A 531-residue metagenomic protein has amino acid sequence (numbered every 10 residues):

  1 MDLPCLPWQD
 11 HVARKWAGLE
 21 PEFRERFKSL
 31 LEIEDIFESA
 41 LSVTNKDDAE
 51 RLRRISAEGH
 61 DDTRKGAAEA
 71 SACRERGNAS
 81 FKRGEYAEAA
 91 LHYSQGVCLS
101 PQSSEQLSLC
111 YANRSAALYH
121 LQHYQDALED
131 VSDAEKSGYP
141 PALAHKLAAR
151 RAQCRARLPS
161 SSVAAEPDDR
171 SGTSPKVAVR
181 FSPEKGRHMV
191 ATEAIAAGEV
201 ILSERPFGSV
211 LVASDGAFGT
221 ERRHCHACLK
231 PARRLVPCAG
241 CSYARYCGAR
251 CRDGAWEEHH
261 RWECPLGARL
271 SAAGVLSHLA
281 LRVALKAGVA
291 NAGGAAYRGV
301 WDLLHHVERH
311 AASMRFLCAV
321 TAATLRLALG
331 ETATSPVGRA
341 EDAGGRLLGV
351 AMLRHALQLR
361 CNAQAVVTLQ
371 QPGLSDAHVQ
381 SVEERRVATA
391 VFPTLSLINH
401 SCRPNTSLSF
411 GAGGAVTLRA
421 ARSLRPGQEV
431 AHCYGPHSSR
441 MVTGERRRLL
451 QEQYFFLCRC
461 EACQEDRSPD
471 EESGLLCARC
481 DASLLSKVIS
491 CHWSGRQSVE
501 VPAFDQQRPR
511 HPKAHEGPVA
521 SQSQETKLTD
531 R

Functional and structural regions predicted by a protein language model:
M1-R531: Short alpha-helical interaction motifs and adjacent low-complexity tails used for partner binding in regulatory proteins
